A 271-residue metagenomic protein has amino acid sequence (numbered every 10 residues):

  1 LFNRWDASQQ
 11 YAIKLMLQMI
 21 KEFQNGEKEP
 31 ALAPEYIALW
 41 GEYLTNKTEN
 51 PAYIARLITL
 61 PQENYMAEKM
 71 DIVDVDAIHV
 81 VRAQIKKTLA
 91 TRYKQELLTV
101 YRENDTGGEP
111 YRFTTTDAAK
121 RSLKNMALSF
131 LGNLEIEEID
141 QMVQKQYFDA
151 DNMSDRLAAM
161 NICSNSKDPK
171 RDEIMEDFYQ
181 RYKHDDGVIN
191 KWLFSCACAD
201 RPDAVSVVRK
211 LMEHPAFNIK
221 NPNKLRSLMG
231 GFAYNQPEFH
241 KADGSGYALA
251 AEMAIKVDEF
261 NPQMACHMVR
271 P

Functional and structural regions predicted by a protein language model:
L1-P271: Long, ordered, helix-rich scaffold segments
